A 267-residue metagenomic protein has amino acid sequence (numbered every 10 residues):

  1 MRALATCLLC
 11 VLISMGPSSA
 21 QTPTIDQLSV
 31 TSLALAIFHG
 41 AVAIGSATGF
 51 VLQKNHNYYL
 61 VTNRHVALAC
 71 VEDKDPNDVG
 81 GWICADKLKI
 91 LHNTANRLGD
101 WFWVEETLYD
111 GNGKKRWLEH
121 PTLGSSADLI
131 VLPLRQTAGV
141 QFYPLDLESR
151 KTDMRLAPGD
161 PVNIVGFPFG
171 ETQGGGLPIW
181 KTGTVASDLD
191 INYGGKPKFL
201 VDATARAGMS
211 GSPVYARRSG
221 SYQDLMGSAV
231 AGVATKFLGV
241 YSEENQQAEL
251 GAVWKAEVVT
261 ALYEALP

Functional and structural regions predicted by a protein language model:
A5-S14: Bacterial N-terminal signal peptides
S18-T22: Boundary at the C-terminal end of the N-terminal hydrophobic targeting segment
S29-L33, I37-G40, G45-S46, Q53 (+5 more regions): Serine endopeptidase catalytic core focused on the charge-relay Asp
G45-D75: N-terminal, post-signal-peptide region of Sec/Tat-exported proteins
N63-V66, G166, F237-N245: Short beta->alpha transition motifs characteristic of CBS
L200-K236: Catalytic nucleophile loop of clan PA
Q247-P267: PDZ/PDZ-like groove recognition
